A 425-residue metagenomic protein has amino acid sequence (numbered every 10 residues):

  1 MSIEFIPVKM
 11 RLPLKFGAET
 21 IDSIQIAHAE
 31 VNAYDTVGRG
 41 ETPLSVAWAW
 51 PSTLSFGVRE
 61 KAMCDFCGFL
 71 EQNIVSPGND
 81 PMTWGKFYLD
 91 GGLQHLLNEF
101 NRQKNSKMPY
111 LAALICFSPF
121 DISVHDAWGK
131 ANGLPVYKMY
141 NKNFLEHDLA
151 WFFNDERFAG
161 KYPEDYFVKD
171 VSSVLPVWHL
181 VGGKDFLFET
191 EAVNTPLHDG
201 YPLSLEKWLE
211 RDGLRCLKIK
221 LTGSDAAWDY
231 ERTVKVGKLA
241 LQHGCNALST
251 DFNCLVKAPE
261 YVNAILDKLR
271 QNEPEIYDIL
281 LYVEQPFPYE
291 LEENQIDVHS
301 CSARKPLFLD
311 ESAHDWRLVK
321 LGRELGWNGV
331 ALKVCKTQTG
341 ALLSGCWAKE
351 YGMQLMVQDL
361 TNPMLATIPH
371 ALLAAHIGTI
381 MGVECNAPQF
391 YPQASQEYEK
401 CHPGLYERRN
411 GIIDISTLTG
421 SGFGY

Functional and structural regions predicted by a protein language model:
M1-H28: Short, Gly/Pro- and small/polar-rich lid/capping loops
F16, P43-P51, H179-K184: Glycine-rich phosphate/pyrophosphate-binding beta-alpha loops
A29, D35, F120-I122, G133 (+4 more regions): Conserved, mostly hydrophobic/aromatic
N32, V37-H147: Metal- or metallocofactor-binding catalytic centers and their adjacent structured scaffolds across diverse enzyme
H125-N132, V136-T190: Glycine-rich, aromatic-flanked loop segments that form ligand/cofactor-binding clefts across common enzyme folds
P176-L203, L221-G223, F308: Active-site mouth loops of central-metabolism enzymes
E210, C216-T361, L365-I368: Catalytic core of soluble alpha/beta enzymes
L360-Y425: Flexible C-terminal active-site loop/helix
